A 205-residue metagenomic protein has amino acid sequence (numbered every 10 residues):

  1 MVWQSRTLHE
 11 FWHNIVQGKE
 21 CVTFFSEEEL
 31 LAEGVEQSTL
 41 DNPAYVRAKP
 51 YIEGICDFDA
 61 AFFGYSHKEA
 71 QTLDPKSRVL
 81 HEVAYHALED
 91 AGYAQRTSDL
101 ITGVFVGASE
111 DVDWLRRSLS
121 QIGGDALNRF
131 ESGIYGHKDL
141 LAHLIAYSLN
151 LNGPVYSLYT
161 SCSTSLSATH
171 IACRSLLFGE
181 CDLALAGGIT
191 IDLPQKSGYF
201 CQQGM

Functional and structural regions predicted by a protein language model:
M1-M205: Cys-dependent condensing catalytic cores that perform Claisen condensation/acyl-transfer in fatty-acid/polyketide
